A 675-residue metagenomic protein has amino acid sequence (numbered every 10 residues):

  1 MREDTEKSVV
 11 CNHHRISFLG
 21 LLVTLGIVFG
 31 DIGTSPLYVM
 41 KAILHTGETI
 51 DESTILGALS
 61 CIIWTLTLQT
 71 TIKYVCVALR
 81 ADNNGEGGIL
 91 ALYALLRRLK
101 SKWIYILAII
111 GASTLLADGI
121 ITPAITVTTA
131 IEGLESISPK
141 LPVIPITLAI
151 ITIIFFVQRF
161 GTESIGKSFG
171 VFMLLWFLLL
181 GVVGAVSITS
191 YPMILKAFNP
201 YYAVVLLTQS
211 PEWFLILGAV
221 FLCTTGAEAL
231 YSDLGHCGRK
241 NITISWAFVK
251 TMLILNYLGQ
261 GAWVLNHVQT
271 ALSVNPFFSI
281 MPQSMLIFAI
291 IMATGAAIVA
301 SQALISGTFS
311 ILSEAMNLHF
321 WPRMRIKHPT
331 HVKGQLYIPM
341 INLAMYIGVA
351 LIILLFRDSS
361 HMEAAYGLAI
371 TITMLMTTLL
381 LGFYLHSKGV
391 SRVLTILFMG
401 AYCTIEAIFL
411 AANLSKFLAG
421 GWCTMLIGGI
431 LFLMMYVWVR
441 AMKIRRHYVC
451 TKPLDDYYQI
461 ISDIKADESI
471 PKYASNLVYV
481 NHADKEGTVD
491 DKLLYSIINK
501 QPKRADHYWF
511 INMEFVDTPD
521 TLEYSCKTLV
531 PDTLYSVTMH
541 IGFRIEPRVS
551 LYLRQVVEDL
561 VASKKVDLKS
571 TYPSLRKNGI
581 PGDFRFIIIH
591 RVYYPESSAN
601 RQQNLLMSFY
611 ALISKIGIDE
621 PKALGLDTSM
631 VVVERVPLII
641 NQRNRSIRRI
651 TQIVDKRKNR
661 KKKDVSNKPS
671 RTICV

Functional and structural regions predicted by a protein language model:
R2-V675: The structured alpha-helical core of multi-pass membrane proteins
